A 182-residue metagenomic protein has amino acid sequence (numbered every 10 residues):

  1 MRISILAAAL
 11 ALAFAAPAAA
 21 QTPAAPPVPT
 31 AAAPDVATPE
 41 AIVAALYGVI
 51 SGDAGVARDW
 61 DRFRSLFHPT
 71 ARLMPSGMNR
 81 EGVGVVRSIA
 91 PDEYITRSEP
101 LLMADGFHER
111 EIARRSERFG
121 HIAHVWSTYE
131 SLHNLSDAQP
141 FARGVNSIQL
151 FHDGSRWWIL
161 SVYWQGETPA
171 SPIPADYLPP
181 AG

Functional and structural regions predicted by a protein language model:
M1-S4, Q21: Positively charged n-region of N-terminal signal peptides that target proteins for export
S4-A15: Bacterial N-terminal signal peptides
A20-L66, Y177-G182: Short, low-complexity N-terminal intrinsically disordered segments enriched in polar/charged residues
Q21, H124, R143-P172: Short beta-strand edge/turn micro-motifs at domain boundaries
L46, F63, A71, V125 (+1 more regions): Hydrophobic pocket/interface hotspot
L46-A54, F67-A71, P75, S98 (+1 more regions): Sec/Tat-exported extracytoplasmic proteins
R72-L73, G77, G84-D137: Surface-exposed, charged secondary-structure patches
G84-R87, S136-Q139, T168-D176: A short, polar/proline- and glycine-enriched secondary-structure boundary/capping micro-motif
